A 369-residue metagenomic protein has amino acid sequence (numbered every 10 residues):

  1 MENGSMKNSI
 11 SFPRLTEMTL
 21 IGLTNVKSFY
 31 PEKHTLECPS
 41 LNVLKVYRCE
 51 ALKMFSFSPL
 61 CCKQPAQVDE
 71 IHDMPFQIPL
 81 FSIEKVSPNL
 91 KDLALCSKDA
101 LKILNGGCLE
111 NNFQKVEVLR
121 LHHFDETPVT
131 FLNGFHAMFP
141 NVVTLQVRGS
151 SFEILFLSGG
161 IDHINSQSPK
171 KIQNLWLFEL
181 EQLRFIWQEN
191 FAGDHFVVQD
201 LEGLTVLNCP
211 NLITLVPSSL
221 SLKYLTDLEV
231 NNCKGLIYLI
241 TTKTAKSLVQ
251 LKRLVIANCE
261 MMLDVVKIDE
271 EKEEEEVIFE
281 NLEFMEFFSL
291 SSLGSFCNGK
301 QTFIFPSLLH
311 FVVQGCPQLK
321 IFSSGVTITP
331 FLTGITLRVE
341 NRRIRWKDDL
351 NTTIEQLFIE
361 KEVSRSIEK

Functional and structural regions predicted by a protein language model:
M1-K369: Cross-kingdom leucine-rich repeat
